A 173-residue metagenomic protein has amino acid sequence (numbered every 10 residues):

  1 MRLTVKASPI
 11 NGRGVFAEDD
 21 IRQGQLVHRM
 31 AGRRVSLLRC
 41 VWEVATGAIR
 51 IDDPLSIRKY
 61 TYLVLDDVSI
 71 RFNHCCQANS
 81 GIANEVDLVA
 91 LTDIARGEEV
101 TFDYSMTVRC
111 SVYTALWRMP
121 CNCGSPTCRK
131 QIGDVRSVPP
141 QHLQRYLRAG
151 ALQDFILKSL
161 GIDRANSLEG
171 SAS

Functional and structural regions predicted by a protein language model:
M1-A83: Catalytic cores of histone-lysine modification enzymes
C75-S173: C-terminal SET catalytic tail plus cysteine-rich post-SET Zn-binding segment of SAM-dependent SET-domain
